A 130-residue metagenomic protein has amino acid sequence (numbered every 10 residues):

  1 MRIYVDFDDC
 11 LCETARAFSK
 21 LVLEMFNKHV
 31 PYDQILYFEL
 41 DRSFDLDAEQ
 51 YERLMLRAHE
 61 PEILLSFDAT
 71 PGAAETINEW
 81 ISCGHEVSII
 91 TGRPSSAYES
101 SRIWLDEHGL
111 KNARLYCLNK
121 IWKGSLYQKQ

Functional and structural regions predicted by a protein language model:
M1-R53: Active-site neighborhood of HAD-like aspartate-dependent phosphohydrolases
C12-A15, K20, C83, V87 (+2 more regions): Short catalytic/ligand-binding loop motif for oxyanion handling, primarily in non-cytosolic enzymes, centered on
K28-Y32, V87, N112: Residue-level detector of short coil/turn "hinge" positions at structural boundaries
S43, E62-L65, G124: Pocket-edge positions in alpha/beta enzyme catalytic cores
H59-I89, P94-I103: Short, acidic loop-to-helix structural element flanking the phosphoryl-transfer center in phosphate-processing enzymes
G92-Q130: Substrate-recognition "cap/lid" segment bordering the active-site pocket of phosphatases
